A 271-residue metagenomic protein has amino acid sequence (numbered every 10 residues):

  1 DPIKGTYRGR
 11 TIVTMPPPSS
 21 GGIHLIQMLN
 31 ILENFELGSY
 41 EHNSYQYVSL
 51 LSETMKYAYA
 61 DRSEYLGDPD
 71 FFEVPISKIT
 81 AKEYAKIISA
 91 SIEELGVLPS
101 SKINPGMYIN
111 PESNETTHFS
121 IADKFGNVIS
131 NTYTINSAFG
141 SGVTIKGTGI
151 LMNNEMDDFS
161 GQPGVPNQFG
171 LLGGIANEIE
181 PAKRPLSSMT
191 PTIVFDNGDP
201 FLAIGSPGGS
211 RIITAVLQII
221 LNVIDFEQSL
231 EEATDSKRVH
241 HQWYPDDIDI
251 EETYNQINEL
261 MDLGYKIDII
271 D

Functional and structural regions predicted by a protein language model:
D1-K56: Structured, charged N-terminal subsegments at the starts of enzyme catalytic cores and at intra-chain domain/subunit
P2-I3, P18-S19, Y108-E112, N177-P185 (+1 more regions): Short Gly/Pro-enriched turn/cap motifs at secondary-structure boundaries
M15-G22, T117-S120, T132-V143, S206-I213: Glycine-rich phosphate/pyrophosphate-binding beta-alpha loops
N30, S206-Q228: Alpha-helical support elements that line or immediately flank enzyme active sites and cofactor-binding pockets
N34-I135, T144-T148, P163-G164, L171-L172: Internal maturation/activation junctions in enzymes
F125, K183, D225-D271: Extended C-terminal subregions enriched in glycine
V128-D196, L202, F226, L230: Active-site rim segments in enzyme catalytic domains, especially the processed small/beta chain of N-terminal
